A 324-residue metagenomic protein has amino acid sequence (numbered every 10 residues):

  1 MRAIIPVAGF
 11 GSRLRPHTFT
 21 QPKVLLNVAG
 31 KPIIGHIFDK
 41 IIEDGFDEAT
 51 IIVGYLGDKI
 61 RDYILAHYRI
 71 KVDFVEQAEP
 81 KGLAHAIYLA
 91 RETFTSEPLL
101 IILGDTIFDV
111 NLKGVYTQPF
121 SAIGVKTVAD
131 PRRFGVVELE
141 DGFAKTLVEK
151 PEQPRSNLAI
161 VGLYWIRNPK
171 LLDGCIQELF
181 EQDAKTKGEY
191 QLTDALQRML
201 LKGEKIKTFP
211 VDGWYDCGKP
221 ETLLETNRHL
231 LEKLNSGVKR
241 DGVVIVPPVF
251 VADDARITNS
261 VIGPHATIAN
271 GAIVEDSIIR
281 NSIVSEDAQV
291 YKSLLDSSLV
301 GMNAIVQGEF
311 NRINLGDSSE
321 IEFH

Functional and structural regions predicted by a protein language model:
R2-I5, R13, N27, K31-I102 (+4 more regions): Conserved N-terminal catalytic core of the sugar/cofactor nucleotidyltransferase
F10, D105-T106: Active-site metal-binding loops of divalent metal-dependent hydrolases
G11-P16, R132: Short N-terminal binding/cap micro-motifs at the start of the first secondary-structure element
R13, Y63, L147, G174-C175 (+1 more regions): Residues that scaffold the ATP/ADP-binding catalytic core of kinase and kinase-like folds
V24, K71-D73, F143, K205-K207: Conserved beta-strand segments of alpha/beta enzyme cores
T50-G54, V125, I283, L299: Short internal beta-strands
I107-L179, D183: Conserved core of the sugar-phosphate nucleotidyltransferase
E178-H324: Left-handed beta-helix
